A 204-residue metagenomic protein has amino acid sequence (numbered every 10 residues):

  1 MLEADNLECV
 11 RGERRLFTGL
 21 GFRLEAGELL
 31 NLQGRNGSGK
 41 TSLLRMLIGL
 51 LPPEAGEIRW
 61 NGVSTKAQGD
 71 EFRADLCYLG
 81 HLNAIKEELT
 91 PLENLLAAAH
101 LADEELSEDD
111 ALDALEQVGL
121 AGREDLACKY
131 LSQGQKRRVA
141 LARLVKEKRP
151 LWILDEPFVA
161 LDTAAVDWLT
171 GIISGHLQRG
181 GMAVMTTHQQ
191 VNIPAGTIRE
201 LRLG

Functional and structural regions predicted by a protein language model:
Q33-R35: The feature captures the beta-strand-to-loop junction immediately N-terminal to the Walker
I48: Helix-to-loop junction immediately C-terminal to a conserved catalytic motif
P53-A67, E71-F72: Conserved ABC transporter NBD signature motif
L82, E87-A102: Q-loop/switch helix immediately C-terminal to the Walker
E88, A127-L131: Conserved ABC ATPase signature
L96, E108-R123: Conserved ABC ATPase "signature" region
W152-E156: Catalytic Walker B motif of ABC-type/P-loop ATPase nucleotide-binding domains
